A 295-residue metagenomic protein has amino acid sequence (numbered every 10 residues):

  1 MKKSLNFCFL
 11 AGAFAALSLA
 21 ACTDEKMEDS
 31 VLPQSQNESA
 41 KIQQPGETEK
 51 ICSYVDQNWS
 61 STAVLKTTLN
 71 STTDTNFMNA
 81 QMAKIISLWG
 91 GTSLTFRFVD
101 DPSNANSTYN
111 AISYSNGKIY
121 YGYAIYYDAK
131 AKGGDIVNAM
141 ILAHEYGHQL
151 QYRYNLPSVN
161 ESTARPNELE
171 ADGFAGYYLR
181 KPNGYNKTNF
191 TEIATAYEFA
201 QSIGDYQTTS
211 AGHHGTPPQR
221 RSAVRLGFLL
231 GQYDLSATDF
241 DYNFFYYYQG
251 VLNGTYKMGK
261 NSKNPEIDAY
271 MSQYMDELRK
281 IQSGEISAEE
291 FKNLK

Functional and structural regions predicted by a protein language model:
M1-F9: Bacterial N-terminal signal peptides that target proteins for export
G12, L17-P45: Bacterial Sec-dependent N-terminal signal peptides
N37, Q207-K295: Pan-zinc metallopeptidase signature
T68-I119: Auxiliary, metal-adjacent structural segments of Zn-dependent hydrolase domains
I125-M140, V159-T163: Short pre-active-site segment immediately N-terminal to the catalytic Zn-binding motif
G134-L150, N167: Short alpha-helix carrying the canonical HExxH Zn2+-binding catalytic motif
Y146-S162, Y177-G184: Catalytic Zn2+-binding segment of zinc metalloproteases
P166-Q207: Short helix/loop segments within enzyme catalytic domains that coordinate or immediately flank catalytic cofactors
